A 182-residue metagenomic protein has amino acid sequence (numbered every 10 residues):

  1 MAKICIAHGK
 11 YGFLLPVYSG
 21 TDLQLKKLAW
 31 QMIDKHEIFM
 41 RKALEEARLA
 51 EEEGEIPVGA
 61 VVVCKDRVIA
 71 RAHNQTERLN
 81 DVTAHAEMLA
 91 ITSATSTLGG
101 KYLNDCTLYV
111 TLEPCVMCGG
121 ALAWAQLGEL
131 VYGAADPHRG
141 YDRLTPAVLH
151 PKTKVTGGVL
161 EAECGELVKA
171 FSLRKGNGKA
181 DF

Functional and structural regions predicted by a protein language model:
C5, Y11-L14, Y18, D22-A50 (+2 more regions): Zinc-dependent deaminase
I33, T76-E77: A short, polar/acidic, helix/strand-boundary loop motif
V58-V63: Short beta-strand scaffold segments in enzyme catalytic cores
I69-T76, K152: Short beta->alpha transition motifs characteristic of CBS
R78-M88: A short, polar/charged loop-to-alpha-helix boundary motif
G100-L112: Immediate flanking context of iron-sulfur cluster ligation sites
